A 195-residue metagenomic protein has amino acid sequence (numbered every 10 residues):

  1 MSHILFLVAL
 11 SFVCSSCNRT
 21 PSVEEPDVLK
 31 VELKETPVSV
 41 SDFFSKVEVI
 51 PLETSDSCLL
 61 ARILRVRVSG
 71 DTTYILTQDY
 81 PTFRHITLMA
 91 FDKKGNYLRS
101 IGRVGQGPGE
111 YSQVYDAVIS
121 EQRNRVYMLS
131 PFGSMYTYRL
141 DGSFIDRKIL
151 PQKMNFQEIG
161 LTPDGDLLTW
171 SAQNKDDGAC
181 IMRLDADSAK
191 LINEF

Functional and structural regions predicted by a protein language model:
V13-S16: C-terminal motif of bacterial Sec signal peptides marking the signal peptidase cleavage site
P21-P51: Blade/loop signatures of beta-propeller domains
E48-R84: Beta-strand-rich domains and repeat architectures in extracellular enzymes and scaffolds, especially beta-propellers
E53-S57, R62, F91, N96-R123: Blade-loop segments of beta-propeller domains
V68-D71, I119-R123, L161-D164: Residue-level detector of Asp-centered blade-edge/turn motifs that repeat once per structural unit in beta-propeller
I86-M89, S134-Y136, C180-M182: A short loop-to-beta-strand structural motif that recurs across blades of beta-propeller domains
D92-K94, R139-S143, D185-S188: Short loop/turn segments that connect beta-strands within beta-propeller blades
Q113, P131-G178: Asp-box/WD-like beta-propeller blade repeats and closely related beta-sheet repeat scaffolds
